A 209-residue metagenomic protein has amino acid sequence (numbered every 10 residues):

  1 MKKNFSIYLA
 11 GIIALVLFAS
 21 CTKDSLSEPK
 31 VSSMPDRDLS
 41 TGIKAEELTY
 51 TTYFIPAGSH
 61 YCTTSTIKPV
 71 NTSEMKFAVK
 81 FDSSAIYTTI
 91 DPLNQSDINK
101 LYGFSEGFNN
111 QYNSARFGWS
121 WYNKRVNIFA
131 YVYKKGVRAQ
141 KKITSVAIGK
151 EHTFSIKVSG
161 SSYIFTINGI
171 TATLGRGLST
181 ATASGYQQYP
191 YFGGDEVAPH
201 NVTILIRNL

Functional and structural regions predicted by a protein language model:
M1-L9: Bacterial N-terminal signal peptides that target proteins for export
G11, L15-T49: Bacterial Sec-dependent N-terminal signal peptides
E47-N127: Secretory/extracellular carbohydrate-interaction modules and structurally similar beta-sandwich "look-alikes"
V70, S145-G149, A181, V197: Surface-exposed coil/turn segments at beta-strand junctions on protein surfaces, enriched
F77, K150-V158, Y163-F165: Short tryptophan-centered beta-strand motifs in secreted/extracellular beta-sheet-rich domains of glycan-recognition
F129-T153: Short, aromatic/His-centered strand-loop micro-motif at the edge of beta-sheets
T166-T171: Short strand-turn-strand beta-turns centered on an Asx-Gly dipeptide
R176-N208: Flexible glycan-contacting loops in extracellular carbohydrate-active proteins
